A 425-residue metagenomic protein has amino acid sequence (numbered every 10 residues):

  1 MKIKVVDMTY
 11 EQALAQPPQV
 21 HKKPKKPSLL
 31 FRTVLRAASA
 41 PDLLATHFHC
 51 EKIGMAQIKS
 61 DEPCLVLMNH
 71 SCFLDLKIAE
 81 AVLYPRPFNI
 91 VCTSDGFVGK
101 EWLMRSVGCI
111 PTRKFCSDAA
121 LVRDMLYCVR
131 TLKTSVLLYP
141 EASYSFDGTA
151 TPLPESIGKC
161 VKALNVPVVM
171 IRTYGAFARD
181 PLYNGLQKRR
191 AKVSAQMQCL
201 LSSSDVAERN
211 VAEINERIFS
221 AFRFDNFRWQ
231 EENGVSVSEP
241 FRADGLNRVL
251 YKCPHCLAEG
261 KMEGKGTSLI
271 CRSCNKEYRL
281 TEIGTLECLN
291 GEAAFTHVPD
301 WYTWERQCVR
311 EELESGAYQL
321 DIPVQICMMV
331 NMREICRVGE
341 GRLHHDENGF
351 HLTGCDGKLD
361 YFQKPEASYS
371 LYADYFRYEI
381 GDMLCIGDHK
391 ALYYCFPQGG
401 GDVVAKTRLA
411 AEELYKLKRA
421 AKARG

Functional and structural regions predicted by a protein language model:
P17-S39: Helix-enriched interaction subdomains in cytosolic or periplasmic regions, typified by TIR/SEFIR signaling/NADase cores
P27-F31, L35, L44-E216, E232-N233 (+12 more regions): Soluble catalytic domains of membrane acyltransferases
I214-W229: Short, structured interface segments
S238-E292: Cys/His-rich short segments
K265, H344-N348, I380: Structural motif
E277, E334-C336, G354-Y361, D388-D402: Short, surface-exposed beta-strand/loop "edge" segments at domain boundaries and coil↔beta transitions
E277-K358: Long, charge-rich boundary regions
A367-G425: Acidic, Ser/Thr- and proline-rich intrinsically disordered linker/docking segments of eukaryotic scaffolds
